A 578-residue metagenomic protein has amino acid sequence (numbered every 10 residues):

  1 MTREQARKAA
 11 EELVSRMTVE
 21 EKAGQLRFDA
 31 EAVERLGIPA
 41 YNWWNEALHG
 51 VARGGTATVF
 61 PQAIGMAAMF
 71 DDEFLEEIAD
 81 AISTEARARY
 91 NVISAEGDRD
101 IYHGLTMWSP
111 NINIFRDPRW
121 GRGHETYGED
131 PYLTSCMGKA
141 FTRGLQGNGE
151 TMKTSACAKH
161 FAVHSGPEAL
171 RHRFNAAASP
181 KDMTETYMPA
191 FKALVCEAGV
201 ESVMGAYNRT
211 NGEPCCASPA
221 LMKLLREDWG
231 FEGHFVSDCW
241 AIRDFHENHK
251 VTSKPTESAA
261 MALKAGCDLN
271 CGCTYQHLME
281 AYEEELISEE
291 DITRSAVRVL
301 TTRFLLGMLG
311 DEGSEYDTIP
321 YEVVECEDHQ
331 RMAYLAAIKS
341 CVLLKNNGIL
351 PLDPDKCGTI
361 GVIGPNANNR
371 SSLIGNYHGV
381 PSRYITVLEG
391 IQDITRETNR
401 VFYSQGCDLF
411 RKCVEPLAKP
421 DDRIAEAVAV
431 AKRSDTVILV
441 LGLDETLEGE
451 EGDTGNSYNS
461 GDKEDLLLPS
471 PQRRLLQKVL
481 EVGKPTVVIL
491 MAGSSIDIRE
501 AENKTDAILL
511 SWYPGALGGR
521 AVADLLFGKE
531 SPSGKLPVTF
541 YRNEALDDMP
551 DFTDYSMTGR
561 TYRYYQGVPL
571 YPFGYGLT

Functional and structural regions predicted by a protein language model:
M1-T578: Glycoside hydrolase catalytic-domain context in secreted enzymes
